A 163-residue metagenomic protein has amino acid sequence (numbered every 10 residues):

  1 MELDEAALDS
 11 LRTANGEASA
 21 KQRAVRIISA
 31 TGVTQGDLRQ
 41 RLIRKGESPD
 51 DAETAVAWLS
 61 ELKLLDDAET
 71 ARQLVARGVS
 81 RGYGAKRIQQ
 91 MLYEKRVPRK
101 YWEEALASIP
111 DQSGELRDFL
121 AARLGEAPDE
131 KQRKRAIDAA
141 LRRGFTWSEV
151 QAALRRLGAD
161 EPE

Functional and structural regions predicted by a protein language model:
M1-E163: An alpha-helical, amphipathic repeat domain used for nucleic-acid recognition, typified by the mTERF helical solenoid
